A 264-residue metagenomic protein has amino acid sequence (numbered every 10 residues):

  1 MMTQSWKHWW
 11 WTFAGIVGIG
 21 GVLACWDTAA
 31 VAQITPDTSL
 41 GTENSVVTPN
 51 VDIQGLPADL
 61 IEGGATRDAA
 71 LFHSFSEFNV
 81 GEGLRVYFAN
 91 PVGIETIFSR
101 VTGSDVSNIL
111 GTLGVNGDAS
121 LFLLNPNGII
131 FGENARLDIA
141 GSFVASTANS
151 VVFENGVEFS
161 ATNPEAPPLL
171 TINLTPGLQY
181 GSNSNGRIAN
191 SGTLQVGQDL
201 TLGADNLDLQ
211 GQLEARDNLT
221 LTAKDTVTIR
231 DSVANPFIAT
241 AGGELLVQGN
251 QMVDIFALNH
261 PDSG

Functional and structural regions predicted by a protein language model:
M1-H8: N-terminal secretory signal peptides that target proteins for export/translocation
M2, A14-G15, G20-H260: Solvent-exposed adhesion/ligand-recognition segments of exported proteins
